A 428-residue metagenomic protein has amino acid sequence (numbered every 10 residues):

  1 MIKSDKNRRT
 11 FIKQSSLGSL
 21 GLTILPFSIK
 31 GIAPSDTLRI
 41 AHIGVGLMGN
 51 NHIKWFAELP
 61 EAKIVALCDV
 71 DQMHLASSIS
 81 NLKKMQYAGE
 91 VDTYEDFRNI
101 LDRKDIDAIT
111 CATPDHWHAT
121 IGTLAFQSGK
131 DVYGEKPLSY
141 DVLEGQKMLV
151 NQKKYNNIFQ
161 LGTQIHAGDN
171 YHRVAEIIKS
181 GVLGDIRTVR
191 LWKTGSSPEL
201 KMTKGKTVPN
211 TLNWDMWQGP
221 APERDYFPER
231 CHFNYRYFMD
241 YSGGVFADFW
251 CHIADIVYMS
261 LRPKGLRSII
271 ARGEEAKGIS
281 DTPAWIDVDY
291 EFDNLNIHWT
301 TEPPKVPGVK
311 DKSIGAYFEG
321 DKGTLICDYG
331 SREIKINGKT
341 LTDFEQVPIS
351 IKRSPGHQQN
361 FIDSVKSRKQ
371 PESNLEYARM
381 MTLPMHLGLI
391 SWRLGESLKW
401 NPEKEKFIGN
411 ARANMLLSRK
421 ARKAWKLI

Functional and structural regions predicted by a protein language model:
I2-D131, L143-I158: N-terminal glycine-/serine-/threonine-rich beta1-alpha1-beta2 phosphate-ribose binding loop of Rossmann-like
V45, T93, H118, A167-N170 (+2 more regions): Conserved donor sugar-nucleotide recognition element shared by glycan-biosynthetic enzymes
A57, L101, Q152, I178 (+3 more regions): Hydrophobic residues in alpha-helical segments
D69, A88, A112-H116, S139-L143 (+5 more regions): Alpha-helix capping and helix-loop boundary segments enriched in small/acidic/polar residues
D131, S139-L212: A contiguous active-site-proximal alpha/beta segment in oxidoreductase catalytic domains
K136: Short basic (Lys/Arg) and small-residue
R173, V182-D185, R190, S197-K335 (+2 more regions): Contiguous beta-strand/loop segments that form the cofactor/metal-binding neighborhood of enzyme cores
